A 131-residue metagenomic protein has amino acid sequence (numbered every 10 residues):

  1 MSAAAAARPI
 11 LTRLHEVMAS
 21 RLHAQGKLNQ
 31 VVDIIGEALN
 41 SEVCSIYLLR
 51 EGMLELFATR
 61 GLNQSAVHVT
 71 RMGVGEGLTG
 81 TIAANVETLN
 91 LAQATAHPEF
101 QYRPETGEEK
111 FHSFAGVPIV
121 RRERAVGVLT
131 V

Functional and structural regions predicted by a protein language model:
M1-G26, E37, V126: Signal-transmission linkers at sensory-effector interfaces
H15-A19, V31-N40, I46-L48, Q64 (+1 more regions): Short regulatory alpha-helical segment in sensory/regulatory domains of signaling proteins that mediates
Y47, G52-R60, L89-A92: Amphipathic coiled-coil signal-relay and dimerization helices
E51, S65-L89: Acidic/proline- and glycine-rich, intrinsically disordered low-complexity segments that serve as regulatory linkers
E55, Q64-V67, A92-S113: Signal-transducing coupling segments at domain and membrane junctions
T79, I119-V131: Sensory-domain boundary capping and coupling elements
H112-V120: A short, aliphatic-rich beta-strand micro-motif
